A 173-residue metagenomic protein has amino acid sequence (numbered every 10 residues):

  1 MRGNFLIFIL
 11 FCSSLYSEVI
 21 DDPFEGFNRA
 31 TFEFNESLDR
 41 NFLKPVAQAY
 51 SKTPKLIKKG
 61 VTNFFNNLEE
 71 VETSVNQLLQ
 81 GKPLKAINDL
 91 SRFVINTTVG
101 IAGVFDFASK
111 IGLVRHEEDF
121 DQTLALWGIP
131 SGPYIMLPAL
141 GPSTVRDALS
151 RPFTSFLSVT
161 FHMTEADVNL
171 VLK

Functional and structural regions predicted by a protein language model:
R2-F8: Sec-dependent signal peptide recognition, specifically the positively charged N-region followed immediately by
C12-S17: N-terminal signal peptide c-region/cleavage motif recognized by signal peptidases
E18-K173: Amphipathic, glycine/alanine/valine-rich membrane-attaching segments
